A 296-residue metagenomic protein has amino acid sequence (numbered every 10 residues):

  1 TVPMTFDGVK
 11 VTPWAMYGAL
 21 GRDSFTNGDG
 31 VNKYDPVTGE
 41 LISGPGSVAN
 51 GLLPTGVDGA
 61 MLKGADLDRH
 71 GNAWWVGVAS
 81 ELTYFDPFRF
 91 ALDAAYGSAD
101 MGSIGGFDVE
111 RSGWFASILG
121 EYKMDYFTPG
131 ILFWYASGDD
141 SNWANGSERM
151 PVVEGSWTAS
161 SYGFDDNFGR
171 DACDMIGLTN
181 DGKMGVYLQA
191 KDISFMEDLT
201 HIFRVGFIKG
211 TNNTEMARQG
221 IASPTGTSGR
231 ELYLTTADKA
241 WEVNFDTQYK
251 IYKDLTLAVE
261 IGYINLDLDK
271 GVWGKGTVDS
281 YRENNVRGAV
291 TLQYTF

Functional and structural regions predicted by a protein language model:
T1-G146, F207-K209, G220-V243, G276 (+1 more regions): Signature for the C-terminal beta-barrel architecture of outer-membrane proteins
V2-D7, E81-P87, E121-D125, K191-F195 (+3 more regions): Structural signature of outer-membrane beta-barrel channels/translocons
M16, Q189, A240, E260-G262 (+1 more regions): Ordered hydrophobic segments in well-structured contexts
P87-R89, F115, Y126-T128, K183-Y187 (+4 more regions): Active-site lining segments that contact anionic ligands and/or coordinate catalytic metals
A136-E242: C-terminal structural cap/anchor segments
K253-V278: C-terminal beta-signal and adjacent terminal beta-strands/loops of Gram-negative outer-membrane beta-barrel proteins
R282-F296: Outer-membrane beta-barrel "beta-signal"
